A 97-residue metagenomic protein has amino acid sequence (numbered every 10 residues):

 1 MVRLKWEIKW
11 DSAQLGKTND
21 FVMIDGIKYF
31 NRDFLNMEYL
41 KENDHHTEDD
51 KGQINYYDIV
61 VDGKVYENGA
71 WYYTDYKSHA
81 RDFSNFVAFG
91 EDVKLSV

Functional and structural regions predicted by a protein language model:
M1-V97: Terminal leader/tail segments of proteins
